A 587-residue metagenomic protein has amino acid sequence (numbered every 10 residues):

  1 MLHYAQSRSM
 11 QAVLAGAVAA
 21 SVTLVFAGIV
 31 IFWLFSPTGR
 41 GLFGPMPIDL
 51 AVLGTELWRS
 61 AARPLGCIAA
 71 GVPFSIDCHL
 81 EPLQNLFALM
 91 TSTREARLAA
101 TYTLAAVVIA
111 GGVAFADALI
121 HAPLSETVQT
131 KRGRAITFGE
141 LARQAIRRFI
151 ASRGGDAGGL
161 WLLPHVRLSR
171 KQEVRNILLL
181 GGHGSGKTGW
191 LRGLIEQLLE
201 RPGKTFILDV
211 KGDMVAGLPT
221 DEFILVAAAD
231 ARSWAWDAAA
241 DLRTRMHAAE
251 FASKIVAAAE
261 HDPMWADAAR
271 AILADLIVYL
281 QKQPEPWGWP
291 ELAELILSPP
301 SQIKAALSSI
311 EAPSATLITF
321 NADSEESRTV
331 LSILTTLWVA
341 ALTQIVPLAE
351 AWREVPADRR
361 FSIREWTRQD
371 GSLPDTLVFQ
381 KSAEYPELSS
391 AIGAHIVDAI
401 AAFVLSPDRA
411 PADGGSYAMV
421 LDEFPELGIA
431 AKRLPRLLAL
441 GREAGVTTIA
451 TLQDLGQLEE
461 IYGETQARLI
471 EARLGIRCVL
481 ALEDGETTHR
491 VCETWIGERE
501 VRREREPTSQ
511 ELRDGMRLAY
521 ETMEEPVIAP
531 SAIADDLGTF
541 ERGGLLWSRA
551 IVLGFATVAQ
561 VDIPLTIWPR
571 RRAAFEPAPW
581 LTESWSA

Functional and structural regions predicted by a protein language model:
M1-F206, V210, V215-T220, K282 (+8 more regions): Accessory regions of macromolecular translocation/handling assemblies
F26-T38, E173, L180-V446, S531-A587: P-loop NTPase motor domains
L163, A231-W234, T465: Residue-level signal for pocket-adjacent positions within structured domains
L438-A556: Conserved ATP-driven motor cores of ASCE-family P-loop NTPases powering translocation/secretion/packaging/pilus
